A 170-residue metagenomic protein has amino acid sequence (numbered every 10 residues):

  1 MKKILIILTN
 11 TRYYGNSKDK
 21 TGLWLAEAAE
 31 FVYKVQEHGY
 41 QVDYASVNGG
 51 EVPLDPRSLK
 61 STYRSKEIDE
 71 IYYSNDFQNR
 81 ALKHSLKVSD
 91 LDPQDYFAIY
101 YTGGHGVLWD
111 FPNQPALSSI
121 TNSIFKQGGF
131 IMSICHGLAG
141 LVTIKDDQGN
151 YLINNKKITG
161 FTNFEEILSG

Functional and structural regions predicted by a protein language model:
M1-Q127, G140-G170: Extended, subdomain-level signal for the structured scaffold at the beginning of enzyme domains
I131: Conserved, well-structured core segments that form or line functional sites
I134-H136: Short, thiol/selenol-centered motifs that function as redox-active sites or metal-ligating centers
